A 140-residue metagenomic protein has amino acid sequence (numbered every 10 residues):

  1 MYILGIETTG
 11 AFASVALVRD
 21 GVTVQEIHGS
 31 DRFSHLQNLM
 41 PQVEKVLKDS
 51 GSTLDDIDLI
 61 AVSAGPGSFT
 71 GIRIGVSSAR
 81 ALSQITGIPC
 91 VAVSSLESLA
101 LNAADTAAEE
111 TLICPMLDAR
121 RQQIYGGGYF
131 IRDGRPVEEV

Functional and structural regions predicted by a protein language model:
M1-A64: N-terminal beta-alpha supersecondary unit
F12, S68, Q123: Glycine-rich nucleotide phosphate-binding loop and flanking beta-alpha elements of Rossmann-like dinucleotide-binding
V22, P89-V140: Surface "functional belts" at beta-alpha junctions
P41, R80, Q84, L101 (+1 more regions): Short, well-ordered alpha-helices that flank and scaffold nucleotide-derived cofactor binding pockets
K48-D55, Q84-V93, A108: Phosphate-handling active-site elements
A61-C90, S95: DPxDG-like acidic metal-binding loop motif
